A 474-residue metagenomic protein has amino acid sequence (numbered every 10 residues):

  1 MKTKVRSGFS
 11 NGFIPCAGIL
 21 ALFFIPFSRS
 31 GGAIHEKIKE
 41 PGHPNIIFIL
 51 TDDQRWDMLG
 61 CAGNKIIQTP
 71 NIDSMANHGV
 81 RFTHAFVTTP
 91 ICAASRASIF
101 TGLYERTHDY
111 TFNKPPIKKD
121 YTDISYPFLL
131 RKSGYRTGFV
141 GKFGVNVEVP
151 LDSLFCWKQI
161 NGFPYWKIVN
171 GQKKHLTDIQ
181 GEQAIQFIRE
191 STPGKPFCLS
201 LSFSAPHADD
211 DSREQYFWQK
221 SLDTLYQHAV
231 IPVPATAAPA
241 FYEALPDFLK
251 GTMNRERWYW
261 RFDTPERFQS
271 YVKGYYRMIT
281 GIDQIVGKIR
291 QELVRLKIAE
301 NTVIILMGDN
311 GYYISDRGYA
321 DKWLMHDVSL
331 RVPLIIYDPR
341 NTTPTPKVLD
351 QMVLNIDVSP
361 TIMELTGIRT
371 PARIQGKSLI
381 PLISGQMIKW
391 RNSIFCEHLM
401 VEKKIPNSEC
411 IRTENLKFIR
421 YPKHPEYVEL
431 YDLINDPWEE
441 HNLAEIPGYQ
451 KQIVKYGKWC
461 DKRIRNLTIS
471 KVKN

Functional and structural regions predicted by a protein language model:
M1-P41: Bacterial Sec-dependent N-terminal signal peptides
I38-P44, D53-I66, N161-H175, I185-K195 (+5 more regions): Active-site-proximal cap/lid insertion segments
G42-I47, H78-T83, S133-G138, P193-L199 (+3 more regions): Loop/turn elements at helix/coil->beta-strand transitions in domains of secreted/extracellular proteins
C61-K65, G79-L103, P116-I117, F139-P150 (+6 more regions): Short, solvent-exposed turn/loop segments enriched in Gly/Ser/Thr/Pro and often Arg
G63-R96, G102-D109, P127-F139, V230-P234 (+3 more regions): Short, structured active-site-proximal loop/turn typified by the sulfatase FGly-forming signature C/S-X-P-X-R
A94, E105, V149-D152, I160-G162 (+5 more regions): Short, solvent-exposed loop/turn segments at the edges of secondary structure
S98-T192, D209-Q219, D223, K423: Catalytic-site neighborhoods of secreted/periplasmic enzymes that process anionic sulfate/phosphate groups
W166, P196, D209, N310-D316 (+7 more regions): C-terminal cap/loop subdomain of S1 sulfatases and analogous C-terminal strand-loop tails that border
